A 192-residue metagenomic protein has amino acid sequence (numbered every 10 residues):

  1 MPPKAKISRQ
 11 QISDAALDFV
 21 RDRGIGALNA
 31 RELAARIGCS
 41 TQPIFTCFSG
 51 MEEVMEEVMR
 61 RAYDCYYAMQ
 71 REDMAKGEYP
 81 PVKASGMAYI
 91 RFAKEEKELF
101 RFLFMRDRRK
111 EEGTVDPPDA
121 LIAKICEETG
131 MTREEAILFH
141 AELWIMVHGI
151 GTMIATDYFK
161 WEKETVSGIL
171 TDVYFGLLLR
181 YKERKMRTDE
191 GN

Functional and structural regions predicted by a protein language model:
M1-I7, K185-N192: N-terminal intrinsically disordered/low-complexity leader segments
Q11, A15, F19-E53, E57: Helix-turn-helix
V20, E53-A62, L103, D107 (+1 more regions): Alpha-helical DNA-contacting segments of helix-turn-helix folds
E56, R60-A84, P117, L121-E128: Amphipathic alpha-helical linker/stalk segments
R71-E98, M131-R133, L143, N192: Hydrophobic alpha-helical connector segments
E95, L99-F102, I145-K163, G176-R187: Amphipathic C-terminal alpha-helical segment
F104-E142, S167-L179: Amphipathic alpha-helical packing segments from all-alpha helical-bundle domains
